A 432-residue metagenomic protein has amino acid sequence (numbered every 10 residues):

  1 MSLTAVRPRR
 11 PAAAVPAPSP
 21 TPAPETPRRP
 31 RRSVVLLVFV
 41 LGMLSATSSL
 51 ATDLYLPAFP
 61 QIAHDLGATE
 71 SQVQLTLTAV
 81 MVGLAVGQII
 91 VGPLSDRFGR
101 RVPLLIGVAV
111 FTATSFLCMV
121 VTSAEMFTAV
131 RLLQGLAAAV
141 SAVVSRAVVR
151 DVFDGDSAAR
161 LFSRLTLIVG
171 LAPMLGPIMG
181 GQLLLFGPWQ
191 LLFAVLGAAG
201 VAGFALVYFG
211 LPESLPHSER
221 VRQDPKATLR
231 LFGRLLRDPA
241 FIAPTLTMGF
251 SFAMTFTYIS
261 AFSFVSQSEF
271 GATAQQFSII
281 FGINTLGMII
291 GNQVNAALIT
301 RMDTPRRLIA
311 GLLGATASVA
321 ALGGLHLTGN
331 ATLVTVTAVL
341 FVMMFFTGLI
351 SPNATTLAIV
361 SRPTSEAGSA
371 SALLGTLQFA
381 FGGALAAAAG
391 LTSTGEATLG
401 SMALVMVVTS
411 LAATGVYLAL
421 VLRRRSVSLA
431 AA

Functional and structural regions predicted by a protein language model:
P22-R31, P212-T245: Juxtamembrane intracellular "pre-TM" segments in multi-pass secondary transporters
D65-G67, G99, V120-M126, G271 (+1 more regions): Helix-breaking motifs and short loop linkers at transmembrane-helix boundaries and internal kinks in secondary membrane
V86-A124: Conserved MFS/SLC helix-loop-helix module at the cytosolic interface between two early adjacent transmembrane helices
Q88-G99, G291-P305: Helix-to-loop junctions at the C-terminal end of transmembrane segments in multipass secondary transporters
V110-L117, E125-L133, V334-V342: Paired small-residue
M126, S163-F209: Helix-loop-helix hairpin linking two adjacent transmembrane segments in secondary transporters
V130-L171: Cytoplasmic helix-loop-helix junction between adjacent transmembrane helices in 12-TM secondary transporters
L357-E396: A late C-terminal transmembrane helix in Major Facilitator Superfamily
